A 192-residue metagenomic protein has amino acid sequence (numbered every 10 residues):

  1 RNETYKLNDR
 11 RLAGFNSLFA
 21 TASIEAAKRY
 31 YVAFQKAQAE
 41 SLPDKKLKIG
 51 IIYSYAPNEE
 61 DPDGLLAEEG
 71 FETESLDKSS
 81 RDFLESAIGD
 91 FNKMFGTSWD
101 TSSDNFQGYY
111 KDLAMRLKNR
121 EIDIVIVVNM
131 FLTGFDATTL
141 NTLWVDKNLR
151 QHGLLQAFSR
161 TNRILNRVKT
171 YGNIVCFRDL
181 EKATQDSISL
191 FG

Functional and structural regions predicted by a protein language model:
R1-I124: Conserved C-terminal RecA-like helicase domain
L7, K36-K46, N119-R120, A137 (+2 more regions): Secondary-structure transition/capping motifs at alpha-helix termini and the adjoining loop/turn into the next element
I24-A26, Y55-E59, F131-T133, N148-Q151 (+2 more regions): Conserved nucleotide-binding/hydrolysis micro-motifs of P-loop NTPases
R29-A33, D61-L66, D136-T139, L155-Q156 (+1 more regions): Short acidic, glycine/serine/threonine-rich loops at helix termini
Y30-F34, Y53, F91, F135 (+3 more regions): Aromatic side chains
N119-E121, L154-F191: Conserved segment of the helicase C-terminal RecA-like domain
I124-V127, F131-F158, G172-C176: A short beta-strand element within the Helicase C-terminal
